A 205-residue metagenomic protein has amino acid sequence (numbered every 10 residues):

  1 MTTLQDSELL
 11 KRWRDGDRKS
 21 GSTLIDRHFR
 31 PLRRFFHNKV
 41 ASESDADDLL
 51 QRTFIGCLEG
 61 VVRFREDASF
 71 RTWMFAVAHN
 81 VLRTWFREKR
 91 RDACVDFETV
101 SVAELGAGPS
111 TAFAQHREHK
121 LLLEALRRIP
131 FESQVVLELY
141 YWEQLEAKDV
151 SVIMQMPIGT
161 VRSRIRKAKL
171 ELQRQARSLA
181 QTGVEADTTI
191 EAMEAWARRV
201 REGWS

Functional and structural regions predicted by a protein language model:
T2-T3, T84, D92-H119, E146 (+1 more regions): Internal acidic/polar
R14-T23, R33-R52, I158: Short, charged helix-capping/linker segments at alpha-helix termini
I25-E43, G60, L126, Q175-S178: Amphipathic, Lys/Arg- and hydrophobic-enriched alpha-helical face
F29, R33, F54, P130 (+2 more regions): C-terminal flanking helix
D48-I55, A68-N80: Structural recognition of an alpha-helix C-terminal capping motif at a helix-to-coil junction
V62-E66, A76-F97, Q115, K167 (+1 more regions): Arg/Lys-rich amphipathic alpha helix in sigma70-family domain 2
L121, I153, L170-S205: C-terminal edge and immediately downstream basic/flexible tail or linker adjoining helix-turn-helix-like DNA-binding
R127-V135, E143-S163, E171-R174: Helix-turn-helix DNA-binding module
